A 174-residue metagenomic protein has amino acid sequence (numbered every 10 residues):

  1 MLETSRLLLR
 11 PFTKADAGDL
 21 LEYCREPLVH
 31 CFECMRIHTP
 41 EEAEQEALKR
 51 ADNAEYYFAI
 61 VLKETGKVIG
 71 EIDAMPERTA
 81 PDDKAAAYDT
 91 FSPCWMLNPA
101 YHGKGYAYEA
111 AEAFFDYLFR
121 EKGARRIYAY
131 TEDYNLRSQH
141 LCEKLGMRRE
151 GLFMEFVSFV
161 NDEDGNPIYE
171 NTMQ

Functional and structural regions predicted by a protein language model:
M1-C31, V61-Q174: Acyl-donor (CoA/ACP) binding surface of acyl/acetyltransferases
L28-K49: Conserved GNAT-fold acetyl-CoA-binding loop/helix
F32-I37, Y56-L62: A short, aromatic/hydrophobic, helix- or strand-capping loop or linear motif that either lines the entrance/gate
L48-A59, G70: A short helix-loop-beta-strand connector motif used in the catalytic cores of GNAT acetyltransferases and, in some
